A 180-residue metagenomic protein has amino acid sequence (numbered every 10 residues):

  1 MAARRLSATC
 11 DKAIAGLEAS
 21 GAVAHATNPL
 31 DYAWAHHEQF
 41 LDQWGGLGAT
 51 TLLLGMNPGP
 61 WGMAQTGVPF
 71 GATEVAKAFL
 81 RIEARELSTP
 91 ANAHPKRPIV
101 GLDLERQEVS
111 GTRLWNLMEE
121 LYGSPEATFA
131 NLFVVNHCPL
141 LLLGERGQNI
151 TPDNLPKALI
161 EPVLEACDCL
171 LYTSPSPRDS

Functional and structural regions predicted by a protein language model:
M1-L171: A polyanion-binding, active-site-adjacent surface
Y172-D179: Conserved small/polar residues in nucleotide/adenosyl-binding loops
